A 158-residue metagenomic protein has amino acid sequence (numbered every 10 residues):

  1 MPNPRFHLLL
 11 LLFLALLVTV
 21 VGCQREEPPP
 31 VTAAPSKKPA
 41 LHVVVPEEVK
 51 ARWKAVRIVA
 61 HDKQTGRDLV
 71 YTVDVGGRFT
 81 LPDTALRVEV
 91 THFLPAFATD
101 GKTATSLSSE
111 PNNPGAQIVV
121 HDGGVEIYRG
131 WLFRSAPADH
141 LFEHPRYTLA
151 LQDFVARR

Functional and structural regions predicted by a protein language model:
M1-V21: Sec-dependent bacterial lipoprotein signal peptides
C23-E26: Bacterial signal peptide processing site
P28-Y71, H92: Short, surface-exposed beta-strand/turn modules with glycine/proline-rich turns and flanking aromatic residues
L41-V44, A85, K102-T105, Y147-R158: Cysteine-centric segments in proteins
D62, V75-G77, A85, V90-L94 (+3 more regions): A mature extracytoplasmic/lumenal domain signature
V73-P82, H140-F142: Short acidic-hydrophobic surface loop/beta-edge motif
G77-A116: Mature extracytoplasmic domains of secretory-pathway proteins
N112-P114, G123-R158: C-terminal partner/receptor-binding element of secreted or periplasmic proteins
